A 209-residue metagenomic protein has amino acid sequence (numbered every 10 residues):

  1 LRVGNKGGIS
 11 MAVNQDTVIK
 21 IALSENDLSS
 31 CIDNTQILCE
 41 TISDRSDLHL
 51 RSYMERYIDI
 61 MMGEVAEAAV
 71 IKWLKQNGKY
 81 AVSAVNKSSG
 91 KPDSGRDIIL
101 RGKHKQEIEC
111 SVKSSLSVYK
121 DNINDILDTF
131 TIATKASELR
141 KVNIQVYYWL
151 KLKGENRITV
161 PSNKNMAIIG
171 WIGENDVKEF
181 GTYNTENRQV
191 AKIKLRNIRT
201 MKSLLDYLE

Functional and structural regions predicted by a protein language model:
L1-R96, R101-K105, V112-E209: Nucleic-acid endonuclease domains
